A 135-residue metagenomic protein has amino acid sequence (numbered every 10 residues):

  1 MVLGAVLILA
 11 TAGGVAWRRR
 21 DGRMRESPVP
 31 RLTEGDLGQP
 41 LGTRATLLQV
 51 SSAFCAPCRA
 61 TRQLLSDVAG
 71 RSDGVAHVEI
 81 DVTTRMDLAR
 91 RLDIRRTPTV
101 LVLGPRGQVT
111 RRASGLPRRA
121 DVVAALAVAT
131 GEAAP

Functional and structural regions predicted by a protein language model:
M1-R31: N-terminal targeting signals for export/organelle localization
R25-R44: Membrane-interface amphipathic/juxtamembrane segments adjacent to transmembrane helices
L41-A53: Short active-site neighborhood of thiol/selenol oxidoreductases, capturing the structured segment around
C55-C58, V100: The canonical Cys-X-X-Cys-His
R59-R71: Typically the conserved alpha-helix immediately C-terminal to a functionally engaged Cys/Sec in thioredoxin-like
D73-D87: Thiol-based oxidoreductase modules, predominantly thioredoxin-like and allied folds used for disulfide exchange
D93-L101: Structural micro-motif
V102-P135: Non-catalytic, surface beta->alpha helical segment in thiol-disulfide oxidoreductase systems
